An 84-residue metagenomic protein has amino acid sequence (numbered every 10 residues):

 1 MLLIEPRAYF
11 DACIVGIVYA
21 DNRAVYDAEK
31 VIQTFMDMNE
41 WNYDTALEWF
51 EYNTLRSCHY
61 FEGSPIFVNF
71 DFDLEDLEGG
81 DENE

Functional and structural regions predicted by a protein language model:
M1-E84: C-terminal alpha-helical interaction appendages
